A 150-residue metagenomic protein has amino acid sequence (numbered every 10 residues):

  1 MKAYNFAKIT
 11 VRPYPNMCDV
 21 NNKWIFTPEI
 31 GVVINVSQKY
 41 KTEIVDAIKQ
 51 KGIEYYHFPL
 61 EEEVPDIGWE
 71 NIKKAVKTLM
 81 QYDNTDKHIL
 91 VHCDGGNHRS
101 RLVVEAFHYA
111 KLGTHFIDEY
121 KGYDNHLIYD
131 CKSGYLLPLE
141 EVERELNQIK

Functional and structural regions predicted by a protein language model:
M1-L90, L102-K150: Cys-dependent protein tyrosine phosphatase-like superfamily
C93: Short cysteine clusters
